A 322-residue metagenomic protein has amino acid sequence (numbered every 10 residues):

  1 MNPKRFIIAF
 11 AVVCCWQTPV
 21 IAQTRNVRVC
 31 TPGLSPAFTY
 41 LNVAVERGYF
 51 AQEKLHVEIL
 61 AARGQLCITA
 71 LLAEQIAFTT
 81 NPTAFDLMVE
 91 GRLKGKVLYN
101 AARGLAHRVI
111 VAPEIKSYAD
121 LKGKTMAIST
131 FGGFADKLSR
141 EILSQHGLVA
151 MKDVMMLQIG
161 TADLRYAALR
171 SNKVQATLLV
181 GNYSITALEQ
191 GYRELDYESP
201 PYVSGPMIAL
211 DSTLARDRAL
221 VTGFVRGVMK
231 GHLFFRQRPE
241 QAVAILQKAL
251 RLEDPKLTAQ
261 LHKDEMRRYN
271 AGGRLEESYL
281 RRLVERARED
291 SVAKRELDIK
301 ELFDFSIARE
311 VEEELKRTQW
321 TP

Functional and structural regions predicted by a protein language model:
M1-I7: Bacterial N-terminal signal peptides that target proteins for export
I7-Q17: Bacterial N-terminal signal peptides
T18-A22: Sec/Tat signal peptide C-region and signal peptidase I cleavage site
Q23-I159, R165-A168, Q175-L179, E194-P201: Short, glycine-/small- and polar/acidic-enriched structural segments that line small-molecule recognition paths
N42, D86, R140, I185 (+3 more regions): Predominant activation on well-ordered alpha-helical scaffold segments within soluble catalytic domains
T83, M156, D163-R251: Pocket-lining segment of extracytoplasmic ligand-binding domains
D217-L297: Secondary-structure end/capping motifs
R288-P322: Conserved C-terminal helix/tail region of periplasmic/extracytoplasmic solute-binding proteins
